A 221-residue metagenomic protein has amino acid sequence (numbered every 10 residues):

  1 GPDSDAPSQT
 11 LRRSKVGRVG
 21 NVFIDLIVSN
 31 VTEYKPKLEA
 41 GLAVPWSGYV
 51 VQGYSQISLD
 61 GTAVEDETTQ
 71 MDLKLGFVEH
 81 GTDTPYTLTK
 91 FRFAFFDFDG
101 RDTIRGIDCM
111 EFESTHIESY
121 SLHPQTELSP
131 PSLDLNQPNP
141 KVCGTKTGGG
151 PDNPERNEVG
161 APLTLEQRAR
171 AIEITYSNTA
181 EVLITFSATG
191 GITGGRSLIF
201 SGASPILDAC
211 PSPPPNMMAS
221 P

Functional and structural regions predicted by a protein language model:
G1-E67: N-terminal targeting leaders for non-cytosolic proteins
D3-S4, G100-P213: Contiguous ligand/interfacial binding patches
Y54-Q70, P154-Q167: Extracellular beta-rich ligand/substrate-recognition surface
E65-T84, R101-G106, R168-I172: Short beta-strands within extracellular/lumenal beta-sheet-rich domains
Q70-K74, L88-R92, C109, E181-L183: Beta-strand-rich binding-surface signature of beta-sandwich/beta-barrel folds used to engage anionic ligands
F77-E79, D97, A188: Residues that form ligand- and interface-recognition hot spots within folded domains
Y86-G100: A short beta-strand element within beta-rich, extracytoplasmic domains of secreted/secretory-pathway proteins
S212-P221: Low-complexity, Pro/Ser/Thr-rich intrinsically disordered segments of extracellular/cell-surface proteins
